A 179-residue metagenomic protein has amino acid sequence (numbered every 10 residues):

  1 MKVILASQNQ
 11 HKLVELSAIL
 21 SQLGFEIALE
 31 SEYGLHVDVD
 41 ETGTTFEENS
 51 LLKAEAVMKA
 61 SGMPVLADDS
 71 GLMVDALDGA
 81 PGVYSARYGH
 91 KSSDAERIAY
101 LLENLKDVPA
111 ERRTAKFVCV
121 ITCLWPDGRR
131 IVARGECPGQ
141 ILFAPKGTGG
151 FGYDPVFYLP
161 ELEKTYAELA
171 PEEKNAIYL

Functional and structural regions predicted by a protein language model:
K2-I4, H11-L179: Anionic-ligand binding patches
